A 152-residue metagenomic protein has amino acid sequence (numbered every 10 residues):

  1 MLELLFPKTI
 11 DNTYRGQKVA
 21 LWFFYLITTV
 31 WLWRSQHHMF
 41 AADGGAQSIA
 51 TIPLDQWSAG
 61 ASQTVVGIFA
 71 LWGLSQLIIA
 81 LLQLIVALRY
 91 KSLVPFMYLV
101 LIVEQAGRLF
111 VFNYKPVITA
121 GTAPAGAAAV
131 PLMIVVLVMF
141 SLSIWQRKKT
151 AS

Functional and structural regions predicted by a protein language model:
M1-R34: Cytosolic juxtamembrane helix and N-cap/initiation of the first transmembrane helix
T29-A59, G67: Hydrophobic transmembrane helix segments
V30-W33, I102-F112: Aromatic-anchored segments of alpha-helical transmembrane domains
I52, I118-P131: Non-cytosolic membrane-interface motifs at loop->transmembrane helix junctions
A59-Q76: A loop-to-helix transmembrane entry motif
A80-P95: Juxtamembrane helix-break-helix junctions at the cytosolic face of small multi-pass alpha-helical membrane proteins
I134-S152: Membrane-water interface at the C-terminal end of transmembrane alpha helices
